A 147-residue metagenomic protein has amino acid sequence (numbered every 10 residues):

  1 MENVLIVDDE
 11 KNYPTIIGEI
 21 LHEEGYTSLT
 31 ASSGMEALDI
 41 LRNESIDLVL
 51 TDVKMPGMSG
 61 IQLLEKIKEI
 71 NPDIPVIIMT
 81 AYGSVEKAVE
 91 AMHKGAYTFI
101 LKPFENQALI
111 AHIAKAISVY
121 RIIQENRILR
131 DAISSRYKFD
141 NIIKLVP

Functional and structural regions predicted by a protein language model:
E2, K11-L29: Two-component/phosphorelay signaling modules centered on CheY-like receiver
D8, D52, T80: Active-site residues of response regulator receiver
S32-E36, S59-Q62: Acidic catalytic/metal-coordinating carboxylates
E44-L50: Active-site beta3 strand of CheY-like receiver
M55: Receiver (REC) domain active-site loop signature in two-component systems and cognate sites in sensor histidine kinases
S84-E86, I100, F104-A114: C-terminal output helix
R130-P147: AAA+ ATPase active-site-proximal loops
